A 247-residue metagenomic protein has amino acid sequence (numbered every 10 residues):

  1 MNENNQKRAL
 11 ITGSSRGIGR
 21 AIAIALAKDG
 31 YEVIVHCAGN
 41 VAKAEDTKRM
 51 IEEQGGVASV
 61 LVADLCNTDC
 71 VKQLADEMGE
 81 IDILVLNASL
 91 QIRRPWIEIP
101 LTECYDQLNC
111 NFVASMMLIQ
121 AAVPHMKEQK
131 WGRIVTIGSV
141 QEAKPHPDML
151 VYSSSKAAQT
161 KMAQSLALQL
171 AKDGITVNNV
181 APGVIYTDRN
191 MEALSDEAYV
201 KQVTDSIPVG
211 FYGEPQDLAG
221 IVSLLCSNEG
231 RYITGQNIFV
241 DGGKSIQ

Functional and structural regions predicted by a protein language model:
S15-R16: Conserved glycine-rich cofactor-binding loop
P95-W96, P100-L108, V203: Substrate-binding pocket helix/loop in short-chain dehydrogenase/reductase
I119, S155, A163: Active-site helix of classical SDR
P124, L168-Q169, R231: Alpha-helical segment proximal to the catalytic Tyr-Lys
S139: Residue(s) in the substrate-gating loop at a strand-loop-helix junction that position the organic substrate next
K144, S223, T234-Q247: Short C-terminal tail/terminal secondary-structure segment of NAD(P)H-dependent dehydrogenase/reductase domains
A171, T176, I233-G235: Short, small/polar-rich loop/turn modules that mediate ligand/substrate recognition or access, typified
